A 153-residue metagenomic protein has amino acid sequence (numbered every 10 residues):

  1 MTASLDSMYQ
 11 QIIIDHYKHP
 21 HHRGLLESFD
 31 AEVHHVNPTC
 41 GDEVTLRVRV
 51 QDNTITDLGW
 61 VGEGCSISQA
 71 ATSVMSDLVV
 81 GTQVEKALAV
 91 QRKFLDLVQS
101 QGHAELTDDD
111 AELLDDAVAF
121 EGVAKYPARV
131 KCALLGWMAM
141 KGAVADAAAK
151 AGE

Functional and structural regions predicted by a protein language model:
M1-G24, T82-E153: C-terminal binding/interaction regions
H19-G62: Structured beta-strand/loop patches that form or line metal/cofactor-binding pockets in enzymes
C40, C65, C132: Functionally engaged cysteine thiol sites
V44, S73, K131: Active-site phosphate/pyrophosphate-handling residues
G62-Q69: Short, thiol/selenol-centered motifs that function as redox-active sites or metal-ligating centers
Q69-A70, A89: Alpha-helical macromolecular-interaction surfaces
A71-Q83: Alpha-helical support elements that line or immediately flank enzyme active sites and cofactor-binding pockets
